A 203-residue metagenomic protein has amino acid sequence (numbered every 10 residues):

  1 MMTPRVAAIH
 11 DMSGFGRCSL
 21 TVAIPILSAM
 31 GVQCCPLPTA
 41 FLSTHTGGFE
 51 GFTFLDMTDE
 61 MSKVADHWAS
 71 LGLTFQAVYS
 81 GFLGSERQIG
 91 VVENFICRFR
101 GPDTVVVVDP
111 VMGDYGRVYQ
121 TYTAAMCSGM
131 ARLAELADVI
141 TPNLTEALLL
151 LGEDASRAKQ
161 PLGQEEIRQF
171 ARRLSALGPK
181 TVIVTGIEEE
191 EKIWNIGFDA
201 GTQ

Functional and structural regions predicted by a protein language model:
M2-V108, M112-Q120: Conserved N-terminal subdomain of the carbohydrate kinase-like
T121-T202: Conserved phosphate/ATP/ADP-binding segment of small-molecule kinases
